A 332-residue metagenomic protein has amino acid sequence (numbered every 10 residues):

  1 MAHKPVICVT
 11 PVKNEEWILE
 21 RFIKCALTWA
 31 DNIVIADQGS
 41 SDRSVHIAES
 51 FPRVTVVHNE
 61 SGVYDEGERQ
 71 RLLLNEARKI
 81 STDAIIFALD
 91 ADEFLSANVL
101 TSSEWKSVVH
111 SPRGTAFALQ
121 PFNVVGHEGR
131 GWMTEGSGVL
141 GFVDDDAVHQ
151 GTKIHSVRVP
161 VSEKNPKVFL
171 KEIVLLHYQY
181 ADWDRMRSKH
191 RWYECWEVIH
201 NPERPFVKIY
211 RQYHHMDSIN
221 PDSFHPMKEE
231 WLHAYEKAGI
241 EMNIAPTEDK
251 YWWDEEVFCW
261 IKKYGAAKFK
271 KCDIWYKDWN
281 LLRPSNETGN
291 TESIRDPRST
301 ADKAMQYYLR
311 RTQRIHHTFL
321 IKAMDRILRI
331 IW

Functional and structural regions predicted by a protein language model:
P5-I7: Cell-envelope/extracellular polymer assembly enzymes that use nucleotide-activated donors
P11-D31: Short, well-formed alpha-helical segments that are part of the catalytic scaffolds of diverse glycosyltransferases
D31-G39, N59, A91: Short beta-strand/loop segment that forms part of the nucleotide-sugar
D37-S50, S61-V63: A conserved acidic beta->alpha catalytic loop
E68-R69, A97-W332: Catalytic-site signature of metal-activated, phosphate-bearing donor transferases, centered on the GT-A/GT-A-like
R71-I85: Active-site nucleotide-sugar/metal-binding loop of Leloir-type enzymes
T82-S96: Short beta-strand-to-loop acidic/aromatic patch adjacent to the donor-nucleotide binding site
